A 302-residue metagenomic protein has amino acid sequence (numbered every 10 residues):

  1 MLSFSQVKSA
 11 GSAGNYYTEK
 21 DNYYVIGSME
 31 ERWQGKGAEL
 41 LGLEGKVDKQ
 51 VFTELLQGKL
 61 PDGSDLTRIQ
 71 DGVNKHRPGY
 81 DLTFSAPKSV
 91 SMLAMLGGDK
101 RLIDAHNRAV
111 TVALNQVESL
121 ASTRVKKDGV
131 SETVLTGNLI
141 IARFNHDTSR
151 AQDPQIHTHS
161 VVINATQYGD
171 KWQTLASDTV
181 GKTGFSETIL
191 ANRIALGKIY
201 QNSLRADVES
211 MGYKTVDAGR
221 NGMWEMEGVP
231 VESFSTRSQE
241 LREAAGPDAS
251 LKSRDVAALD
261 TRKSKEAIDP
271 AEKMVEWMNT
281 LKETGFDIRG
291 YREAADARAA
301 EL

Functional and structural regions predicted by a protein language model:
M1-L302: Intrinsically disordered, flexible peripheral segments
